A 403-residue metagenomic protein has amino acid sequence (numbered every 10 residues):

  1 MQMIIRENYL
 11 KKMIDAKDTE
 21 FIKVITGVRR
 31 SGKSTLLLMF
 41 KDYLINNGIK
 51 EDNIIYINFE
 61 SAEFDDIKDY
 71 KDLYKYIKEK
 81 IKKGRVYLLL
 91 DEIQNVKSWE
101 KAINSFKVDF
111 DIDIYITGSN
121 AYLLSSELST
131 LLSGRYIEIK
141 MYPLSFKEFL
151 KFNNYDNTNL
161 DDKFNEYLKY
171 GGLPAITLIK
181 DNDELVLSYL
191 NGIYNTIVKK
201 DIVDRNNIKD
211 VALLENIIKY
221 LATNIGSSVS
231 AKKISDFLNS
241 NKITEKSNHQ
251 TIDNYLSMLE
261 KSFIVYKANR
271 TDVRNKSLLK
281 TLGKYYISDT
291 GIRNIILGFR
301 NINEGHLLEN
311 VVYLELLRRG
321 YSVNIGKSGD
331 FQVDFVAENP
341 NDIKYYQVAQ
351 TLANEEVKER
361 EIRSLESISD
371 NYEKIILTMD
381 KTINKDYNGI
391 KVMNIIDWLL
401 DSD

Functional and structural regions predicted by a protein language model:
I4-D18: Pre-Walker A adenine-sensing motif
I25: Hydrophobic anchor at the beta1->P-loop junction of P-loop NTPases
K33: Conserved lysine of the Walker
L36: Hydrophobic positions on the alpha1 helix immediately C-terminal to the Walker A/P-loop
I55-G84: Short glycine-rich substrate-engagement loop in P-loop NTPases that contacts/grips substrate
S119-A121, S126-S228, F263: Interdomain motor-coupling "hinge/lid" segment immediately C-terminal to the ATP-binding subdomain of NTP-driven enzymes
D183-D342: Accessory nucleic acid-recognition modules appended to NTPase machines
G326, Q350-I396: Catalytic cores of nucleic-acid endonucleases
